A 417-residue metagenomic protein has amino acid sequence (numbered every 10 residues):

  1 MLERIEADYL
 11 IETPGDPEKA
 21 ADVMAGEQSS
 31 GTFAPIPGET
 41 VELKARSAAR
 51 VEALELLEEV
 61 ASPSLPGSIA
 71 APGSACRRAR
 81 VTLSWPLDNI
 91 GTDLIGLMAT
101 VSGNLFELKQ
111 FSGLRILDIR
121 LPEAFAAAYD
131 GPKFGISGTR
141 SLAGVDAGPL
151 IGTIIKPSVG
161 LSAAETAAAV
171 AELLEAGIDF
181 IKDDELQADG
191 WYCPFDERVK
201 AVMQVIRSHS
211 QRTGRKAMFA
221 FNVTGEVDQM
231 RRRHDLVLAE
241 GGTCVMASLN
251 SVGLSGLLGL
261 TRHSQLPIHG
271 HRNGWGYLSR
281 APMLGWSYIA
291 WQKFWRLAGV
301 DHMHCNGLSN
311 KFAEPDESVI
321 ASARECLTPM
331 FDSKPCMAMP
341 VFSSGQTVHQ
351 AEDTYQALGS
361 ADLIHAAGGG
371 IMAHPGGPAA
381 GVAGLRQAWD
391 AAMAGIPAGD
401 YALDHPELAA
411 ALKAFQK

Functional and structural regions predicted by a protein language model:
M1-E175: N-terminal capping/small domains of soluble enzymes
Y9-G15, P149-A167, A217-Q229, G274-W286 (+1 more regions): Active-site mouth loops of central-metabolism enzymes
Q28-S29, K44-A48, P194-F221, S255-W275 (+3 more regions): Alpha-helix-loop-beta-strand connector modules within alpha/beta enzyme cores
I36-P37, F180-D184, D189, Q211-A217 (+2 more regions): Flexible, glycine/charged-enriched surface loops at secondary-structure junctions
R140-V145, L174-G177, D196, K200-T213 (+4 more regions): Acidic (Asp/Glu)-rich catalytic clusters
I178-V199, G307-E314: Glycine-rich, proline-tolerant flexible connector loops at the mouths of alpha/beta enzymes
R232-D235, E240-A367, A380: Catalytic alpha/beta core domains of metabolic enzymes, predominantly
G377-K417: Extended, intrinsically disordered, low-complexity segments
